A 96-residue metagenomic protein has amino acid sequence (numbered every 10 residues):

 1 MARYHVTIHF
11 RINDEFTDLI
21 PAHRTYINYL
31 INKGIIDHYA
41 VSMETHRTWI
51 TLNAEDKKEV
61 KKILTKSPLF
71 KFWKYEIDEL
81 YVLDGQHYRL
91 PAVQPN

Functional and structural regions predicted by a protein language model:
M1-N96: Conserved, structured core segments of small domains
